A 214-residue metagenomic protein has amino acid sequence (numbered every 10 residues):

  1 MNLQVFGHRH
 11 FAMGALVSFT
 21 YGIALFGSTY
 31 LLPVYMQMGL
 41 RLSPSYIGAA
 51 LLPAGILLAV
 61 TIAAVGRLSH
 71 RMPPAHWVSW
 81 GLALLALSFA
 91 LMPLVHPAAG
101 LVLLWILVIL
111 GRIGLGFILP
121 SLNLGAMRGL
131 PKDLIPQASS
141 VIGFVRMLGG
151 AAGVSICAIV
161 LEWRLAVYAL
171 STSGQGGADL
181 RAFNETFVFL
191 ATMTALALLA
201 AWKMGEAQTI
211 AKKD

Functional and structural regions predicted by a protein language model:
M1-Y168, D179-Q208: 12-transmembrane solute porter fold
L170-G176: Interfacial non-cytosolic loop connecting adjacent transmembrane helices
T209-D214: Short, charged juxtamembrane terminal tails flanking transmembrane helices
